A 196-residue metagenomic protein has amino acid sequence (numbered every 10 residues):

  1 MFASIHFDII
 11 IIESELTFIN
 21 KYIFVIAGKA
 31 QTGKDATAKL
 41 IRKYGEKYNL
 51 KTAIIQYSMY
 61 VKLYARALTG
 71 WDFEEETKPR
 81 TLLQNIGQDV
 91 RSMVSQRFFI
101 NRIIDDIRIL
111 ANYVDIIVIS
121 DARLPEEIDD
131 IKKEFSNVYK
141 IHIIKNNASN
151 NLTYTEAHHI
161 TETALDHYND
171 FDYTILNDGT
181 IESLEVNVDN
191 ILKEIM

Functional and structural regions predicted by a protein language model:
F2-I23: Extreme N-terminal, non-catalytic leader segments that precede Walker-type/kinase nucleotide-binding cores
I26: Hydrophobic anchor at the beta1->P-loop junction of P-loop NTPases
K29: P-loop (Walker A) phosphate-binding loop of NTP-binding proteins
K34: Conserved lysine of the Walker
T37: Hydrophobic positions on the alpha1 helix immediately C-terminal to the Walker A/P-loop
T52-V114: ATP-dependent small-molecule kinase phosphotransfer cores that center on conserved nucleotide phosphate-binding segments
R102, K140-M196: Small-molecule kinase domains that catalyze NTP-dependent phosphoryl transfer to phosphate-bearing small molecules
R102-E156: ATP-dependent NMP and nucleoside kinases share a basic, alpha-helical "lid"
